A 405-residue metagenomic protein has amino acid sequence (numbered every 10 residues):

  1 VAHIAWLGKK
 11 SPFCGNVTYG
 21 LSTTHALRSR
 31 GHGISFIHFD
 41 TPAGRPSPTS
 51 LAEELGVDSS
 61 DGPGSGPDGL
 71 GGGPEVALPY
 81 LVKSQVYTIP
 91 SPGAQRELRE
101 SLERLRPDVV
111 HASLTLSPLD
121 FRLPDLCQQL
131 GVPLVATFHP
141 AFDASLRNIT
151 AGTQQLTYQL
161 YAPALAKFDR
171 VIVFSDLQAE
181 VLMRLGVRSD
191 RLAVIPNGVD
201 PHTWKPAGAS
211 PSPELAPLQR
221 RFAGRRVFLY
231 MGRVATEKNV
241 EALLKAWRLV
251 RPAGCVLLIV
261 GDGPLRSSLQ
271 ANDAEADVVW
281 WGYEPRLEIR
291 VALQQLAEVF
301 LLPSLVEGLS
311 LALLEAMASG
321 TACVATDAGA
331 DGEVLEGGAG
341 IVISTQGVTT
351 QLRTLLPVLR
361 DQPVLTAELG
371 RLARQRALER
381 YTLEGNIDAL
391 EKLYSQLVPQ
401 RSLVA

Functional and structural regions predicted by a protein language model:
A5, R221-K238, L244-R248: Conserved donor-binding/catalytic core segment of Leloir-type glycosyltransferases
L177, G198: Carbohydrate-associated surface elements
S267-P285: Nucleotide-activated donor-binding/catalytic signature segment of Leloir-type glycosyltransferases, i.e., the conserved
Y283, A292-A297: Short alpha-helical donor nucleotide-sugar binding micro-motif in glycosyltransferases
L305: Aromatic "clamp/platform" in nucleotide-sugar-dependent glycosyltransferases that forms part of the donor/acceptor
A322-A325: Short hydrophobic beta-strand element within catalytic cores of glycosyltransferases and related nucleotide-activated
G332-P357, V364-L365: Change "using UDP/GDP/dTDP sugars" to "using nucleotide sugars
L365-R380, N386-A389: A short, well-ordered alpha-helix in the C-terminal region of glycosyltransferases
